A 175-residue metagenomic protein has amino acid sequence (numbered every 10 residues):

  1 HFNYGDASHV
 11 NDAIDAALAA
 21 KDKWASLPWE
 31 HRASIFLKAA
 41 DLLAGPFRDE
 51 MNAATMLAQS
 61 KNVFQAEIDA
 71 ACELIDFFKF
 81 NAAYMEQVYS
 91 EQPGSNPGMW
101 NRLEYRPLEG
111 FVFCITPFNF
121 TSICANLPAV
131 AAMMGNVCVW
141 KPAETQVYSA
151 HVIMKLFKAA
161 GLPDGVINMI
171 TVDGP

Functional and structural regions predicted by a protein language model:
H1-L57: Short, structured beta/alpha segment
N3, A7, W29, F64-I68 (+4 more regions): Hydrophobic alpha-helical scaffolding
H9-V10, L43, E50, N62-V63 (+5 more regions): Flexible loop/turn segments at secondary-structure boundaries
D12, E30-K38, E50, D69 (+6 more regions): Generic recognition of stable, solvent-exposed alpha-helical segments in well-folded globular domains
D41, G45, F78-Y84, P117-F118: Glycine-rich, acidic and aromatic/proline-enriched surface loops and short helix-turn segments that act as binding
N52-A70: Flexible, acidic loop-helix segments that line cofactor/substrate-binding pockets
M56, M85-P175: Rossmann-like NAD(P) dinucleotide-binding subdomain of oxidoreductase/dehydrogenase enzymes
Q65-Y84: Amphipathic alpha-helical
